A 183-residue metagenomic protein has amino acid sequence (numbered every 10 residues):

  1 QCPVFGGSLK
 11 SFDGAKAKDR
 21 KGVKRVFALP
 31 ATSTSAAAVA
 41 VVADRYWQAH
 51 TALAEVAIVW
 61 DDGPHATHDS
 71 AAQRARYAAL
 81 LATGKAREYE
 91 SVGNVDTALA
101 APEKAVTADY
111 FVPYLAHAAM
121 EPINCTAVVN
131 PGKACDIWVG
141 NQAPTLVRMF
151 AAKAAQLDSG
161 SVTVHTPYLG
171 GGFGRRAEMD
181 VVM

Functional and structural regions predicted by a protein language model:
Q1-M183: Structural alpha/beta core scaffold segments of enzyme domains
